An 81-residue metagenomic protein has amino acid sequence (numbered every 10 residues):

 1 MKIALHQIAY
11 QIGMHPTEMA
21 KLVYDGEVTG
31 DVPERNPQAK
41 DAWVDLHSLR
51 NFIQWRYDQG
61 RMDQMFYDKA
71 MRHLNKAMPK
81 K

Functional and structural regions predicted by a protein language model:
M1-L22: Polyanion-binding surface elements
P16-T17, E34, Q38, K80: Generic low-complexity segments that are intrinsically disordered, proline-rich and/or Lys/Arg-biased
T17, G30-D31, Q64: A local structural micro-motif
K21, E34-R35, D68: Proline- and acidic/polar-enriched loop/turn elements at helix boundaries
E27-D58: Short helix-start
L46-K80: A short, Lys/Arg-enriched interface patch at domain edges and termini
